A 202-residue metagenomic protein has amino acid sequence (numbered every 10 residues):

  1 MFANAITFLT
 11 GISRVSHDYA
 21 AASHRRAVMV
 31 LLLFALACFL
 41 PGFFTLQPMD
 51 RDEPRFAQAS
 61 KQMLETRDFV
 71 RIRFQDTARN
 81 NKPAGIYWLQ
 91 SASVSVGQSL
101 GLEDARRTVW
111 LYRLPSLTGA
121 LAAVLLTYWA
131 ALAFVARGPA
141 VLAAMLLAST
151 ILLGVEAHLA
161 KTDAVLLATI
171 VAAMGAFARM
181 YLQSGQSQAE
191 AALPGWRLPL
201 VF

Functional and structural regions predicted by a protein language model:
F2-F202: Membrane-integral, polyisoprenol-dependent glycosyltransferases of the GT-C/oligosaccharyltransferase superfamily
